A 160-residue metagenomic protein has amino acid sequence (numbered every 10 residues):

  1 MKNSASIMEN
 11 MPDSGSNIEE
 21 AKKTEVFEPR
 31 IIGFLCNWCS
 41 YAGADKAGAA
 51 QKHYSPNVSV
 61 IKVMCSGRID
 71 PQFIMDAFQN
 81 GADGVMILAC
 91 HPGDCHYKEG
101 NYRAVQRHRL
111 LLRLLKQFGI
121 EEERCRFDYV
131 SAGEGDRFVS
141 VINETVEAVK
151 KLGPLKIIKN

Functional and structural regions predicted by a protein language model:
M1-N160: Iron-sulfur-associated redox domains of electron-transfer enzymes in respiratory and anaerobic energy metabolism
